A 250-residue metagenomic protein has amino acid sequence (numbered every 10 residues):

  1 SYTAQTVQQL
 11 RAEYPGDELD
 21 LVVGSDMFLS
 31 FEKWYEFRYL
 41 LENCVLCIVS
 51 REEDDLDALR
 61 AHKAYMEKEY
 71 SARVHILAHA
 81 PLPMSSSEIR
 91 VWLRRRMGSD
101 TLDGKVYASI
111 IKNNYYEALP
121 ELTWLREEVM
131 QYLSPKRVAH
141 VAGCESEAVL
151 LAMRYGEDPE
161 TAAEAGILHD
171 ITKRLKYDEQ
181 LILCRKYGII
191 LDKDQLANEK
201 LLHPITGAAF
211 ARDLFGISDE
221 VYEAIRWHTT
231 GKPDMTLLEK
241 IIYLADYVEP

Functional and structural regions predicted by a protein language model:
S1-E121: Nucleotidyltransferase catalytic core that binds NTPs
T6-Q9, S109, E147, T206 (+1 more regions): Amphipathic alpha-helical segments that form well-ordered structural scaffolds and often line/cohere around active
Y115-L133: Extreme N-terminal tail/first-helix region
E127-Y132, H140, V149-P250: Divalent metal-dependent catalytic cores for phosphoryl transfer on phosphate-bearing substrates
